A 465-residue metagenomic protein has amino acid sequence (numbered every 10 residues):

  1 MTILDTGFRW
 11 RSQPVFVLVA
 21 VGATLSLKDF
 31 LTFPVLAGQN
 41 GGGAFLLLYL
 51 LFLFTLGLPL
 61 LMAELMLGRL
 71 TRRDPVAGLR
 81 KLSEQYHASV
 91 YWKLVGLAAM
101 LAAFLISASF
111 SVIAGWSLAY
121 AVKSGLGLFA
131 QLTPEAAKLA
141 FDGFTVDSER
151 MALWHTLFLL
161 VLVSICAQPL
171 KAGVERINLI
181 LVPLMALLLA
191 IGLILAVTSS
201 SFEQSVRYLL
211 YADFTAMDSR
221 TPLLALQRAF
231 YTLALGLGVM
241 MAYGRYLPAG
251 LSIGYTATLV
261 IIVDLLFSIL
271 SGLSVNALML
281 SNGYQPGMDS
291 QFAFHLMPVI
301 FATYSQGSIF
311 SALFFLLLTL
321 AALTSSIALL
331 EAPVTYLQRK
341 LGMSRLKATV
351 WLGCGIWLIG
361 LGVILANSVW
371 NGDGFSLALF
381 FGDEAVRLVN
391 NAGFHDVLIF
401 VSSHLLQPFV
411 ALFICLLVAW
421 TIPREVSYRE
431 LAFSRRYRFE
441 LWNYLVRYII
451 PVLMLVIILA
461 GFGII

Functional and structural regions predicted by a protein language model:
M1-T32, L60-L65, R69-L97, P248-S252 (+1 more regions): Membrane-interface "cap" regions at the ends of multi-pass membrane proteins
T2-I3, A114-V146, L247-P248, Y255 (+4 more regions): Helix-loop-helix connectors at the membrane interface of multi-pass transporters/channels
T2-S12, E175, L179-L323, I327 (+1 more regions): Membrane-embedded translocation segments of transport machinery
L4-F8, V35-N40, P75-A98, S111-K171 (+5 more regions): Inter-helical loop and helix-membrane interface segments of multi-pass membrane transporters/permeases
R11-A20, F45-L48, S89-F104, W154-T156 (+6 more regions): Select transmembrane alpha-helical segments in multipass membrane proteins
V15-V17, A23, A152-L153, V263-I269 (+4 more regions): Loop-to-transmembrane helix boundary motifs in multi-pass membrane proteins
G38-A63, R150-M151, F267, L406-A411: Extracellular loop-to-transmembrane helix junctions
V95-A102, M343-G353, H395-M454: C-terminal membrane-solvent junction of multi-pass transporters and transport-like membrane proteins
